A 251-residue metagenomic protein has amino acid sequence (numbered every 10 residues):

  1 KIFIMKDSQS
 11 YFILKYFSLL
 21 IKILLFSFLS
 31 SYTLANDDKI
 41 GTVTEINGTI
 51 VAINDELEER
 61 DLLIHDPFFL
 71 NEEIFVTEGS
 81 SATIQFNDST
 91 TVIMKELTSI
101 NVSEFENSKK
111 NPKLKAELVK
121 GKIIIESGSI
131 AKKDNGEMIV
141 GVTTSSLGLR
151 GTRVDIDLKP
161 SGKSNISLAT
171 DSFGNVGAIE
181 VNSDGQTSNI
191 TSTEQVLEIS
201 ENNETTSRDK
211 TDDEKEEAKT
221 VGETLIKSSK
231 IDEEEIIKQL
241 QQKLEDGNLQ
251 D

Functional and structural regions predicted by a protein language model:
K1-F3, S103: Disordered, low-complexity tails and leader-like regions
F3-D38, E59-L63, K109-L114, V142 (+1 more regions): C-terminal interaction modules
G41-T191, Q195-I199: Structural recognition of beta-strand segments within beta-rich domains
